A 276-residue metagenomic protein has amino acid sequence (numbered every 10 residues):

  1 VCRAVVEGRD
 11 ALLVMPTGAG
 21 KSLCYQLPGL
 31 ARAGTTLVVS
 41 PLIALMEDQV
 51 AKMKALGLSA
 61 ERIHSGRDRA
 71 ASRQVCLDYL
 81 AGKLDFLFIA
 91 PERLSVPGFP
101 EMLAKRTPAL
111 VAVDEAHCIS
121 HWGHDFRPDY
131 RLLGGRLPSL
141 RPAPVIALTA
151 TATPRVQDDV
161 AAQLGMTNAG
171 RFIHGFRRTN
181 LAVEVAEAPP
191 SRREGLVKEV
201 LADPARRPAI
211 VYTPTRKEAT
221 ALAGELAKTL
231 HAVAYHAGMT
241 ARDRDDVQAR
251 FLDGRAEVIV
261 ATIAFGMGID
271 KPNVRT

Functional and structural regions predicted by a protein language model:
R3-S22, P28-R32, L37, A44-T276: Helicase motor core with emphasis on the C-terminal RecA-like subdomain
